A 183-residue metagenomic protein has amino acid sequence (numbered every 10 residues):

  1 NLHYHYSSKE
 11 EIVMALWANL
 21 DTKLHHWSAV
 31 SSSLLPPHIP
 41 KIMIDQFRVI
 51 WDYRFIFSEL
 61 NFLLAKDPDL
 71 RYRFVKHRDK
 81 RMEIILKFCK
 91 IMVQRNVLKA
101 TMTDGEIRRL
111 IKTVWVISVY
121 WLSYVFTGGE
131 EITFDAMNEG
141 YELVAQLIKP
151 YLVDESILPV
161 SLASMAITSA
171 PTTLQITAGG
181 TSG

Functional and structural regions predicted by a protein language model:
H3-L16: HTH DNA-binding helix-turn interface
W17-L24: Short, basic, alpha-helical segments at the C-terminal edge of helix-turn-helix-like DNA-binding modules
W27-S31, F57-L64, N96, W121-G129: Secondary-structure edge/capping motif, primarily at the C-terminal ends of alpha-helices and the immediately following
S28-I56, K76: Hydrophobic alpha-helical connector segments
I44-W51, E59-A65, Q146-Y151: Helix-loop "lid/cap" segments that line or gate small-molecule binding pockets
S58-N61, R73, A100-T101, V160-S161: Short, hydrophobic secondary-structure boundary micro-motifs
L70-V97, E106-S123, E139-P150: Amphipathic alpha-helical packing segments from all-alpha helical-bundle domains
T127-G183: C-terminal peripheral helix-coil segments that are non-catalytic and often amphipathic
